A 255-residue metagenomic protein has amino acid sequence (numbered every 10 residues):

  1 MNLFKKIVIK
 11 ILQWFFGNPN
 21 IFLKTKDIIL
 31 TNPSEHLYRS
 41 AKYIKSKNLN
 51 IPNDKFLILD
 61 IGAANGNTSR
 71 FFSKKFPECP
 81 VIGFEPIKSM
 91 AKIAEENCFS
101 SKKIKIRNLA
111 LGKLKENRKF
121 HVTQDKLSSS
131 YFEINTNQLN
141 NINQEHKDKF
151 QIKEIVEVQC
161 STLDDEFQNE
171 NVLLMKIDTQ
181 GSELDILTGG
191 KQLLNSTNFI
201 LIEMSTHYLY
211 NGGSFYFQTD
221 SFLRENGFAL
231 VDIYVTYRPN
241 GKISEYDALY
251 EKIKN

Functional and structural regions predicted by a protein language model:
N2-N255: Phosphate/nucleotide-binding beta-alpha loop and adjacent structural elements of enzyme active sites
